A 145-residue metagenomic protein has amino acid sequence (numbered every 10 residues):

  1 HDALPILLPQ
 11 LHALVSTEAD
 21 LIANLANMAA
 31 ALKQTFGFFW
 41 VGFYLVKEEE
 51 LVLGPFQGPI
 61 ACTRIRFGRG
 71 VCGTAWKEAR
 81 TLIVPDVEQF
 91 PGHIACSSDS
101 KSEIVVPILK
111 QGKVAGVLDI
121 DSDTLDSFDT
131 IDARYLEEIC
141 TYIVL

Functional and structural regions predicted by a protein language model:
H1-L4: Short, small-residue-biased leader/transition segments that mark boundaries at the very start of proteins
L8-H12, S122-L145: Juxtadomain coupling helices with adjacent low-complexity linkers
A13, T17-V52: Helix-loop-beta substructure at the N-terminus of cytosolic sensory domains that couple signal/ligand detection
T35, C96-S100: Short loop/turn motifs at secondary-structure junctions and domain boundaries
W40, V105, V117: Short hydrophobic/aromatic beta-strand element in the GNAT-like acyltransferase core that lines or flanks the acyl-donor
V46, E50-C96: Regulatory sensory and allosteric helical modules in signal-transduction proteins and certain transcription factors
S102-L109: A short, aliphatic-rich beta-strand micro-motif
L109-S122: Sensory-domain boundary capping and coupling elements
